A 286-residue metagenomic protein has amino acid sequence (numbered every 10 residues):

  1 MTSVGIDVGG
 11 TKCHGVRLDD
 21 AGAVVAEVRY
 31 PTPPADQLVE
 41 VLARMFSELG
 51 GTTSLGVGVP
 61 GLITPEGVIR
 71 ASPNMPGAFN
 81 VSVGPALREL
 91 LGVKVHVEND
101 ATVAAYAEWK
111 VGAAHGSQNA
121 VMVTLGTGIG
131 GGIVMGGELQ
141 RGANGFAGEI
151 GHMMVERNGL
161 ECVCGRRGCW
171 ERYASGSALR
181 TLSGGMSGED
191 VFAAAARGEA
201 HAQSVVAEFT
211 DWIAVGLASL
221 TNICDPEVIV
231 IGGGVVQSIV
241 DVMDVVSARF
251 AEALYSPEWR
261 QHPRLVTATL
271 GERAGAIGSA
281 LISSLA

Functional and structural regions predicted by a protein language model:
M1-S54, I63-V68, P85-V93, A107-S117 (+2 more regions): ATP-binding/phosphotransfer module of carbohydrate and carboxylate kinases, centering on a glycine-rich
D7, G56-P60, E98, M122-G128 (+1 more regions): Short beta-strand segments
T11-K12, V103, T127-G130: Conserved A3 ("GATE") glycine/threonine-rich loop of ANL adenylate-forming enzymes
V28-Y30, P73, A143: Short hydrophobic alpha-helix segments
V68-N80: A charged helix-plus-loop insertion that forms the helical arch/lid used to bind and gate nucleic-acid substrates
S72, H96-K110, M122-V123: Glycine/small-residue-rich loop that forms an oxyanion/phosphate-binding "nest" at active or ligand-binding sites
A104-K110, G130-I133, H152-M153: Adenylate-forming
F146-E149: Structural signature of FAD isoalloxazine-binding scaffolds in flavoprotein oxidoreductases
